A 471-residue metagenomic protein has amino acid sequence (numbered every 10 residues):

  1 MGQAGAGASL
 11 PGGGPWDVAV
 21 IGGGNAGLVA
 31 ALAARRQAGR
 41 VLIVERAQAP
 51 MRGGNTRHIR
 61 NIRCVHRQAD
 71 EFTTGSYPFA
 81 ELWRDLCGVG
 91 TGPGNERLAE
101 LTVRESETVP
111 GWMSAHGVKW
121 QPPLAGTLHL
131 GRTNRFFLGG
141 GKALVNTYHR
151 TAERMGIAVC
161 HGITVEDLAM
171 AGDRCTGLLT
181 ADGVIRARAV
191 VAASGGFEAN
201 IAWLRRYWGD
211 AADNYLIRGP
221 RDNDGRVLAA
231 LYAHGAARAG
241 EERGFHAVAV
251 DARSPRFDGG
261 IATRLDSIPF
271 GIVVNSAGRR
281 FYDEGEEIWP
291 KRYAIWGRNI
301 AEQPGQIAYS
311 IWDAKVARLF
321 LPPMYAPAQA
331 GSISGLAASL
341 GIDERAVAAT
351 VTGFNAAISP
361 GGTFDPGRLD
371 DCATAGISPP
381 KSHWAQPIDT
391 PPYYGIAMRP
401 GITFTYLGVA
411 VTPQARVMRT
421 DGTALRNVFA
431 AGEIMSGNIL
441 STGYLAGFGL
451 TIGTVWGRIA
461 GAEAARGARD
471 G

Functional and structural regions predicted by a protein language model:
G5-G7, R40, R46-A158, G271-R280 (+3 more regions): Conserved N-terminal/central alpha/beta ligand/cofactor-binding core
L10-A26: Beta1/beta-strand and adjacent pyrophosphate-binding region of the FAD-binding site in flavoprotein oxidoreductases
G14-W16, A181-A189, A424: Core beta-strand elements of the Rossmann-like FAD/NAD(P) dinucleotide-binding domain in flavoenzyme oxidoreductases
G139-D182, R188: Helical element adjacent to the flavin cofactor pocket in flavoenzyme catalytic cores
V184-D251, I459: Glycine-rich loop(s) and the adjacent beta-strand/alpha-helix scaffold that form part
D224, L228-A346: An anion/pyrophosphate-binding glycine-rich loop and adjacent beta-alpha core in soluble alpha-beta enzymes
N299-P392, E463, G467: Helix-rich C-terminal "cap"/substrate-channel and partner-interaction subdomain that packs against the flavin-binding
A348-N438, T442: A glycine-rich dinucleotide-binding beta-alpha-beta segment and adjacent secondary-structure elements that constitute
